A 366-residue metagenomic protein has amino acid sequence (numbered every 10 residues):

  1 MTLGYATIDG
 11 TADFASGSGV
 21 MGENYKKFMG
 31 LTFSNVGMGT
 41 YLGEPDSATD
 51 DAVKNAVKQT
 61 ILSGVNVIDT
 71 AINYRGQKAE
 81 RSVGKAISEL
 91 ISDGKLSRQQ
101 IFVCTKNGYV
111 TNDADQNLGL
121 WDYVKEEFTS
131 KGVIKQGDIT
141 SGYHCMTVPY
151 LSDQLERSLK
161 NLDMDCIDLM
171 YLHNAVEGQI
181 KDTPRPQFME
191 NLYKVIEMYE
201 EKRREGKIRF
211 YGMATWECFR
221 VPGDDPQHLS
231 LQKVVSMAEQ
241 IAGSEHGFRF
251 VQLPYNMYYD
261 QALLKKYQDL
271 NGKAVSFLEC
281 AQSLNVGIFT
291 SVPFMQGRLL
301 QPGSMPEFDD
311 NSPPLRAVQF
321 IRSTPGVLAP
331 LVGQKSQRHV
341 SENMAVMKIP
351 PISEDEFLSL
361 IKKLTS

Functional and structural regions predicted by a protein language model:
M1-E126, V133-I134, P149-S152, D165 (+4 more regions): N-terminal binding-site loop/beta-alpha segment at the start of enzyme catalytic domains that lines or forms
L3-N24, P149, E156, H173-S366: Beta/alpha (TIM)-barrel catalytic core signal, keyed to glycine-rich beta->alpha loops juxtaposed to Asp/Glu that bind
N35, V67, C166-L169, F210 (+2 more regions): Residues at the N-termini of beta-strands
V36-M38, V103, S158, I167 (+2 more regions): Structural signal for hydrophobic
A48, M146, K335: Residue-level signal for the nucleotide or nucleotide-sugar donor/cofactor binding architecture
K131-K135, V176: Short, basic/glycine-rich phosphate-binding loops at helix/coil junctions that contact nucleotide phosphates
I134-Y143: Short glycine/proline- and acidic residue-enriched helix-loop micro-motifs that form flexible lids or anion-recognition
H144-C166: An active-site-proximal structural segment forming one wall of the substrate-binding cleft that immediately precedes
